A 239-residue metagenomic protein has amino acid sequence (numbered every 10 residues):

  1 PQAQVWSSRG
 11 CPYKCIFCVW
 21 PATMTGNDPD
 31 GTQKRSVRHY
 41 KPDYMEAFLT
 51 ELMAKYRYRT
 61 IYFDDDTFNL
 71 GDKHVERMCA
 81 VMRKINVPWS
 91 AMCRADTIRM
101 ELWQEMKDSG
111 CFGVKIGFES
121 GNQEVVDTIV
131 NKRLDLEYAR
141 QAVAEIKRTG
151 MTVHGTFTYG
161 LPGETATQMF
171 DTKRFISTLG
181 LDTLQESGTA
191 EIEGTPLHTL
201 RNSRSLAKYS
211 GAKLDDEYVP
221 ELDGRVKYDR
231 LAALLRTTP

Functional and structural regions predicted by a protein language model:
P1-H154, R174: Radical SAM [4Fe-4S] cluster-binding motif and immediate context
P1-Q4, T167-P239: C-terminal accessory regions of radical SAM enzymes
C18, A22, K73, P162-E164 (+3 more regions): Short linear sequence elements within intrinsically disordered, low-complexity coil regions
E101-K107, V130-E137, V153-L161, G194-N202 (+1 more regions): Noncatalytic linker/hinge segments flanking ATPase motor cores
G121-V126, V130-N131, V143-Q168, S187-E193 (+1 more regions): Conserved strand-turn element in the central/C-terminal portion of the radical SAM core barrel that lines
